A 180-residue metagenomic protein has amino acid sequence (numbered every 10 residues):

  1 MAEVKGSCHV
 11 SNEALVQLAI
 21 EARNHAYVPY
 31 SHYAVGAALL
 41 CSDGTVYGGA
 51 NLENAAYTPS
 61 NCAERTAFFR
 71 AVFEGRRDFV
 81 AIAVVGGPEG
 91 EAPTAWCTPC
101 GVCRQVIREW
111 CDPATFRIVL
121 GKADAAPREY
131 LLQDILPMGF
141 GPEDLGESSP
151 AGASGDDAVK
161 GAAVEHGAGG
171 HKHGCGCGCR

Functional and structural regions predicted by a protein language model:
M1-Q17: Short, compositionally biased leader-like segments
E13-V28: Short, basic/aromatic recognition patches
A26-S31, V35, F116: Extended beta-strand/beta-hairpin segments
A34-L40, A83: Short beta-strand scaffold segments in enzyme catalytic cores
G48-D144: Zn2+-dependent cytidine deaminase-like catalytic core
L136-G167: Short flanking/linker segments adjacent to small metal-binding domains or redox-active Cys/His motifs
A162-R180: Histidine-centered metal-binding segments
